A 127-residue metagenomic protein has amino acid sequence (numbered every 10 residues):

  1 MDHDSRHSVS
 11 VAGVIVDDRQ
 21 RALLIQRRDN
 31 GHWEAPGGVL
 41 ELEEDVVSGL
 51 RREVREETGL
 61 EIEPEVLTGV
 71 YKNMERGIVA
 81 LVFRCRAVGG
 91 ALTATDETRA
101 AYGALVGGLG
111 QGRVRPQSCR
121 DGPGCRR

Functional and structural regions predicted by a protein language model:
M1-A22: Conserved N-terminal beta-strand and adjoining loop/helix that marks the start of the Nudix/MutT-like hydrolase domain
I15-V16, L24, C85, G103: Conserved hydrophobic "DFG−1" position in protein kinase catalytic cores
D17, R21-E56: Conserved Nudix-box catalytic region and its N-terminal flanking loop in Nudix hydrolases and closely related
E34, E61, G103: Short aromatic/basic micro-patch
L60-G69: A short coil-to-beta-strand element that immediately follows conserved catalytic motifs
K72-L92, Y102, R120, G124-C125: Active-site-adjacent beta-strand/loop module that shapes the phosphate/pyrophosphate-binding cleft
A94-R126: NUDIX/MutT-family hydrolases
